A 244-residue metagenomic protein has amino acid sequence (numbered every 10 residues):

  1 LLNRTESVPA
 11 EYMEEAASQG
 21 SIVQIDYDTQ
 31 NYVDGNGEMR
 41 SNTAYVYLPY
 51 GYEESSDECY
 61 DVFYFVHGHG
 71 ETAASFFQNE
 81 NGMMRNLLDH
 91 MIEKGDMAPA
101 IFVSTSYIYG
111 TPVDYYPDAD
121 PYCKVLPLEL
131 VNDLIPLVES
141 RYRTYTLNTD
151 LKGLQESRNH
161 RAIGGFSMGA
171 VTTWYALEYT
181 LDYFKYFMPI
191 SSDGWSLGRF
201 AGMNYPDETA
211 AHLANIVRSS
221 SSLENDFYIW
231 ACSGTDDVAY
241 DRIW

Functional and structural regions predicted by a protein language model:
L1-W244: Non-catalytic cap/lid and distal C-terminal segments of serine-dependent acyl enzymes
